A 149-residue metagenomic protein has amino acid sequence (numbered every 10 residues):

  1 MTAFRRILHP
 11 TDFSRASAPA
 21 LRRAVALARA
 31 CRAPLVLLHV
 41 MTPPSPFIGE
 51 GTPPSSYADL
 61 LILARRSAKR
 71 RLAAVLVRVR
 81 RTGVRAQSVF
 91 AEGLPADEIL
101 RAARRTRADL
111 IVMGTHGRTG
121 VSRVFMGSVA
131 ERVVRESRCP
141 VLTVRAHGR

Functional and structural regions predicted by a protein language model:
M1-A3, A30, L76-I111, G148-R149: Structural beta-alpha unit
T2-P54, R149: Small/aliphatic-rich secondary-structure junction motif
L38, Q87-A91, L142: General small-molecule cofactor/ligand-binding pocket signal
T52-S56, R105-T106, V129-A130: Short, hinge-like loop/turn segments at secondary-structure boundaries
S55-R70: A short acidic, glycine-rich active-site loop that binds or catalyzes chemistry on phosphate/adenosine moieties
L110-R132: Glycine-rich, Arg-bearing micro-motifs that act as flexible, cationic patches
